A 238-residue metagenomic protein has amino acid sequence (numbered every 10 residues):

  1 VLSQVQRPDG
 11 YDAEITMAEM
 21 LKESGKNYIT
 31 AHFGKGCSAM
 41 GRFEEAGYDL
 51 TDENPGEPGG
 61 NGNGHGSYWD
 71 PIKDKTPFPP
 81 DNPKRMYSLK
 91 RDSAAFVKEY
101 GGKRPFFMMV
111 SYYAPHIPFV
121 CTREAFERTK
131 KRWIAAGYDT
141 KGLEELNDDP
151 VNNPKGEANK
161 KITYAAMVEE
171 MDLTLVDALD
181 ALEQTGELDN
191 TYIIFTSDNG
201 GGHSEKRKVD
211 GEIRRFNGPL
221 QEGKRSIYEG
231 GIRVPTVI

Functional and structural regions predicted by a protein language model:
V1-I238: Formylglycine-dependent sulfatase
